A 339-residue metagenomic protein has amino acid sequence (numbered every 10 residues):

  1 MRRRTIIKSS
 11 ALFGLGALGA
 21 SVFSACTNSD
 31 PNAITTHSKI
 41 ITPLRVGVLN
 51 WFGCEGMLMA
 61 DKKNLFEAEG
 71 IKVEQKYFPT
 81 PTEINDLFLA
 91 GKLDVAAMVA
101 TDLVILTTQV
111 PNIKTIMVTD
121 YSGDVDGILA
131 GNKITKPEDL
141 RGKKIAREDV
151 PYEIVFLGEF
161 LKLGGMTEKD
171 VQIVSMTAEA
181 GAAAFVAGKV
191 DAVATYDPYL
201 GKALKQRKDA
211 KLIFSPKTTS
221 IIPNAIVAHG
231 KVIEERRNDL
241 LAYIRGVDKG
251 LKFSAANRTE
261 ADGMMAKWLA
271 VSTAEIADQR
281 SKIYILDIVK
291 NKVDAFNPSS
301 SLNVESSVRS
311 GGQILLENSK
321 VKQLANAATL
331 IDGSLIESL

Functional and structural regions predicted by a protein language model:
R2-R3, K136: Residues that mark the N-terminal boundary/hinge immediately upstream of a DNA-recognition element
T5-C26: N-terminal export signals
N32-T167, Q172-S175, D191-D197, K211-S220: Short, glycine-/small- and polar/acidic-enriched structural segments that line small-molecule recognition paths
N50, Y77, P81, Y121 (+9 more regions): Solvent-exposed, acidic/flexible segments
E74, D278-L286, F296, N326-S338: Short linear loop/turn motifs
T101-D102, V174, A180-L269: Pocket-lining segment of extracytoplasmic ligand-binding domains
E235-K320: Secondary-structure end/capping motifs
V308-L339: Conserved C-terminal helix/tail region of periplasmic/extracytoplasmic solute-binding proteins
